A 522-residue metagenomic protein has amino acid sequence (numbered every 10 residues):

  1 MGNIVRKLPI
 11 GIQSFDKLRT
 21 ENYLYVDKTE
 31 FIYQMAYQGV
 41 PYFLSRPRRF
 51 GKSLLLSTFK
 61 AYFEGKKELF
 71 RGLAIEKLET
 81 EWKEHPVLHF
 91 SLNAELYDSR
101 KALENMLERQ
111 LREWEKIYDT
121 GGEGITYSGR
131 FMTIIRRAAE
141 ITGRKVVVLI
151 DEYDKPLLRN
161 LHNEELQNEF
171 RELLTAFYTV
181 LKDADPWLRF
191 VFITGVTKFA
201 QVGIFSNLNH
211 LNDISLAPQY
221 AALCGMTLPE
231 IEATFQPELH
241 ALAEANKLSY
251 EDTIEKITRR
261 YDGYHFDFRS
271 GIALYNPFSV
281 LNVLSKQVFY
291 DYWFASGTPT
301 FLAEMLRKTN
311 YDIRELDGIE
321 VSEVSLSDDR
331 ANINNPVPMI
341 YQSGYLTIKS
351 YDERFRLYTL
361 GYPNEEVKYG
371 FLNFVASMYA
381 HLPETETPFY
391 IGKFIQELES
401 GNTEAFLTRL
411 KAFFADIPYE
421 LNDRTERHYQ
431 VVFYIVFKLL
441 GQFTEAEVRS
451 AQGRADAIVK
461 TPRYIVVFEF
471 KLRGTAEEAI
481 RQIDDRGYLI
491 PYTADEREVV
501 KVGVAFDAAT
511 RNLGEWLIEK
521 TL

Functional and structural regions predicted by a protein language model:
M1-T425, L440: Phosphate-binding site recognition
Q167-E172, L472-L489: Mg2+/Mn2+-dependent nuclease catalytic core
F177-A184, P338-L346, Y434-L439, Q482-V502: Metal-dependent nuclease catalytic cores in nucleic-acid-processing enzymes, especially RNase H-like/related
T408, R427, V431-I435, R481: Feature representing long, continuous alpha-helical segments
F433, A455-L472, R486: Conserved catalytic cores of phosphodiester-cleaving nucleases, focusing on short active-site segments
Y434-S450: A short acidic/basic microdomain associated with nuclease active sites
E445-A451, A457-T461, Y492: C-terminal amphipathic alpha-helical interaction region
P491, R497-L522: Domain-level recognition of nuclease-like catalytic cores that cleave nucleotide substrates
